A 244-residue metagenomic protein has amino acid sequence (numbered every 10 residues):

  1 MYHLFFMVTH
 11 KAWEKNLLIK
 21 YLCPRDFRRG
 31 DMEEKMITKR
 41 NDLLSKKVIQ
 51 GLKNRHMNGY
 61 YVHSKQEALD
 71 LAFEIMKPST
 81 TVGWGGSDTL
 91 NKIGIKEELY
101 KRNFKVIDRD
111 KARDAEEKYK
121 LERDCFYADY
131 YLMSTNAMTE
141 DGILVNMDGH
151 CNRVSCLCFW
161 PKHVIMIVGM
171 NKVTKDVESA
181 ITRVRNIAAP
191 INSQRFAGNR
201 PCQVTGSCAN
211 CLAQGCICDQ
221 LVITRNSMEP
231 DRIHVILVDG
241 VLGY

Functional and structural regions predicted by a protein language model:
V8-T9, G30: Intrinsically disordered, low-complexity serine/threonine-rich segments
F27-R55, Y60, E117-K120, T224 (+2 more regions): SAM-dependent methyltransferases
N41-E122, F126-L132: N-terminal active-site beta-alpha-beta segment that forms phosphate/nucleotide-binding and substrate-recognition loops
F126-Y244: Conserved phosphate- and dinucleotide-binding cores of soluble alpha/beta proteins, encompassing both enzyme active
